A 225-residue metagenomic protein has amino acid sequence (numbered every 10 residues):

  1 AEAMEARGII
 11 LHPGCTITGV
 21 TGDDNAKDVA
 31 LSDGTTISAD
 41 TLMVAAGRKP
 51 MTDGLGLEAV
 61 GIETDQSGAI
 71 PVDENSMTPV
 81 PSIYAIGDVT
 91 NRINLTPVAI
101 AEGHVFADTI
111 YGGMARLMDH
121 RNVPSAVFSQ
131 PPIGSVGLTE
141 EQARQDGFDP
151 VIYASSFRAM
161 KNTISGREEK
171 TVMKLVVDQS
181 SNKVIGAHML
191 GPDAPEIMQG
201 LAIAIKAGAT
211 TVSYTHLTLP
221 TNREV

Functional and structural regions predicted by a protein language model:
A1-D28, R92-I100, D108-Q142: Rossmann-like dinucleotide-binding cores of NAD(P)H-dependent redox enzymes
L11, T36-G112: FAD-site-proximal beta/loop scaffold in flavoenzymes
P13-C15, Q66, A154: Short loop/edge segments at beta-strand edges and connector loops that shape dinucleotide/nucleotide cofactor-binding
G19, G61, N75, K174-V176: Short, surface-exposed charged micro-motifs
G22-K27, V80, R167-T171: A short, glycine/Asx- and small/polar-enriched loop/turn that sits immediately N-terminal to a beta-strand
S32-G34: Glycine-centered tight beta-turn/hairpin loop motif at sheet-sheet or coil-to-beta transitions
G112-M114, F128-L217, R223: Flexible, glycine-rich terminal cap/loop adjacent to redox cofactors in electron-transfer oxidoreductases
